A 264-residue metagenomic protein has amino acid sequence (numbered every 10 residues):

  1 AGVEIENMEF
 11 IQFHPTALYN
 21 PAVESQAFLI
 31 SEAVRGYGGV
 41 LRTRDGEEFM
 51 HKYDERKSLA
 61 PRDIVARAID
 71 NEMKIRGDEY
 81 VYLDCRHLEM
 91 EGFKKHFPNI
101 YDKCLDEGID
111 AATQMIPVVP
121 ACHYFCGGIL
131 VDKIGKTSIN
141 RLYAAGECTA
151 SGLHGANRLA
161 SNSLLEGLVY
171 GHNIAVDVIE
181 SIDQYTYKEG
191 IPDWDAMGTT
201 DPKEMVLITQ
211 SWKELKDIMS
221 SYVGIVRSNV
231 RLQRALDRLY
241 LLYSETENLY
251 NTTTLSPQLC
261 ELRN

Functional and structural regions predicted by a protein language model:
V3-I116, D177-D183: An anion/pyrophosphate-binding glycine-rich loop and adjacent beta-alpha core in soluble alpha-beta enzymes
E24-S25, L83, T113-Q114, A121 (+3 more regions): Generic signal for short, ordered secondary-structure residues within or immediately flanking folded domains
R44-S58, I69-E72, Y124-C126, L130-A144 (+1 more regions): Glycine- and aromatic-enriched mobile tails/lids
P98-Y143: FAD/FMN-dependent oxidoreductases across multiple families
